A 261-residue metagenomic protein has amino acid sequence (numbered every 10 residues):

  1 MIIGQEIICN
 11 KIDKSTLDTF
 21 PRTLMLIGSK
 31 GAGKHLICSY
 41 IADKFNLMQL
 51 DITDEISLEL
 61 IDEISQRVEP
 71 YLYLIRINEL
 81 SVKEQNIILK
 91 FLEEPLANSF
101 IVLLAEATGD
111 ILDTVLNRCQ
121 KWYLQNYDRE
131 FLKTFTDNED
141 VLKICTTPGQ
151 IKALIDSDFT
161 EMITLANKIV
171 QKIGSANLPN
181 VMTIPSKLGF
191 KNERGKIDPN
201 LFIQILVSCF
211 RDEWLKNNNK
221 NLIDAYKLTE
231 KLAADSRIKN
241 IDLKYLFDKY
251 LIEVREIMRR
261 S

Functional and structural regions predicted by a protein language model:
M1-N46, A97-F100, E106-S261: Charged, glycine-rich active-site and insertion segments that engage polyanionic ligands
D13-S15, E55-Y73, N78-E79, K83-F91: Conserved alpha-helical scaffold flanking the Walker A/P-loop in AAA+ ATPase domains
I27-K30, D51-D54, R76-E79, A105-E106: Structural motif
N46-I61, I111: AAA+/P-loop NTPase substrate/partner-engagement loops
L80-K83, P95, D110-I111: Catalytic P-loop NTPase motifs of RecA-like helicase/translocase cores
N86-L103: Conserved catalytic/switch belt of AAA+ P-loop NTPases
